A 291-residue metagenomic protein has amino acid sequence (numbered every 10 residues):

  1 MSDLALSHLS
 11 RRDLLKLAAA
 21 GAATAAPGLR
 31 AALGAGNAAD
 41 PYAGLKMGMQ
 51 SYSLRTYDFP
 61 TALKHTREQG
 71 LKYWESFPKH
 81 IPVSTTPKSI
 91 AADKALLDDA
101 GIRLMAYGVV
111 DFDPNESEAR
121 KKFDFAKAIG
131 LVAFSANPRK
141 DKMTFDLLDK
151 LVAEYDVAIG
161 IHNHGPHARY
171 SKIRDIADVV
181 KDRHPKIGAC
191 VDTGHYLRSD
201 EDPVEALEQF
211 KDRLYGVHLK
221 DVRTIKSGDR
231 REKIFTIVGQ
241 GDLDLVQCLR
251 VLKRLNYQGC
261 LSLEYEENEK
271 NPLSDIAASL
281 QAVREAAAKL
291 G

Functional and structural regions predicted by a protein language model:
M1-S10: N-terminal secretory signal peptides
S10-G28: N-terminal export leaders
A18-A19, A23-T24, A39, T61 (+5 more regions): Active-site acidic/histidine proton-transfer and metal-coordination neighborhood in alpha/beta enzyme cores
L29-T56, K64-H65: C-terminal segment of N-terminal export signals and the immediately downstream linker at the start of the mature
M49, T66, L97, A126 (+5 more regions): Conserved, mostly hydrophobic/aromatic
A62-K79: Catalytic domains of carbohydrate-active enzymes, especially glycoside hydrolases
Y73-W74, E154-D242, V246-L249: Acidic/histidine-rich catalytic cores of soluble enzymes
E75-A92: Glycine-rich, proline-tolerant flexible connector loops at the mouths of alpha/beta enzymes
